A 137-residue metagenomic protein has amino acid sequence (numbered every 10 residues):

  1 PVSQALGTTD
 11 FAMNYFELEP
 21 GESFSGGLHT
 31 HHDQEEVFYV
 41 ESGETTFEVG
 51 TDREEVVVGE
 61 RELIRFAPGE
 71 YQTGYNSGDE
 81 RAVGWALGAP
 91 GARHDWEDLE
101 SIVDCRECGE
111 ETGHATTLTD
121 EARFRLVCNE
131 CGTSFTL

Functional and structural regions predicted by a protein language model:
P1-L28, Q34: A short glycine-rich, His/Asp/Glu-containing loop-to-beta-strand
D33-E35, Y39-T46: Glycine- and acidic-residue-biased ligand/ion/polar-headgroup-sensing regions
G50-G69: Short acidic-glycine-tyrosine-enriched beta hairpin
R53, L99-E100, R123: Flanking scaffold residues of small Cys/His-coordinated metal-binding clusters
P68-H94: Ligand-binding loop in jelly-roll beta-barrel domains
C105-C108, C128-C131: Short cysteine-rich clusters marking metal-coordination/redox-active sites
T117-R125: Short linker/helix segments within small regulatory modules
G132-L137: Short metal-binding segments enriched for Cys and/or His
